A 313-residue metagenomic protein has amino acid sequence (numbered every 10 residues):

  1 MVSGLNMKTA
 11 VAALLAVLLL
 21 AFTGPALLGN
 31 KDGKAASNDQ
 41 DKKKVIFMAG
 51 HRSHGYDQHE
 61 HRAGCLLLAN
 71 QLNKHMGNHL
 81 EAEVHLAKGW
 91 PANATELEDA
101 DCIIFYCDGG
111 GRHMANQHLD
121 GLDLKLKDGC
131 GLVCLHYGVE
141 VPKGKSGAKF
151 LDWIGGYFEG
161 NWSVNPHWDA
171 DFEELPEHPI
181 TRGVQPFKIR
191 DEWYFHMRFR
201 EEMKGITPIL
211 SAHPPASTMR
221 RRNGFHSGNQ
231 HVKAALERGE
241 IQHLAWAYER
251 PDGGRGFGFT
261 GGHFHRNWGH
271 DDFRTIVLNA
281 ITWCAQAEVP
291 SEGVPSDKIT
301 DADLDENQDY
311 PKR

Functional and structural regions predicted by a protein language model:
V2-L14: Bacterial N-terminal signal peptides that target proteins for export
A12-A26: Bacterial N-terminal signal peptides
G24-A35: Signal peptide processing junction and immediate N-terminal pro/mature segment of secreted/exported proteins
A36-K43, A49, L67-N70, T218 (+1 more regions): Extracellular ligand-binding/catalytic regions of CAZymes and related secreted enzymes and adhesion modules
S37, I46-M48, S53-V141: Helical hinge/lid and interdomain linker segments adjacent to catalytic or ligand-binding clefts that mediate domain
M48, R112-P186: A glycine-rich, often tryptophan-bearing local segment used as a flexible ligand/cofactor-contacting loop or short
A63, L67, D99, Q117 (+5 more regions): Extracytoplasmic/secreted proteins, especially bacterial periplasmic and envelope-associated proteins
E159-D252: Catalytic beta-strand/loop cores that center a nucleophilic Ser/Cys/Thr and support acyl-enzyme chemistry
